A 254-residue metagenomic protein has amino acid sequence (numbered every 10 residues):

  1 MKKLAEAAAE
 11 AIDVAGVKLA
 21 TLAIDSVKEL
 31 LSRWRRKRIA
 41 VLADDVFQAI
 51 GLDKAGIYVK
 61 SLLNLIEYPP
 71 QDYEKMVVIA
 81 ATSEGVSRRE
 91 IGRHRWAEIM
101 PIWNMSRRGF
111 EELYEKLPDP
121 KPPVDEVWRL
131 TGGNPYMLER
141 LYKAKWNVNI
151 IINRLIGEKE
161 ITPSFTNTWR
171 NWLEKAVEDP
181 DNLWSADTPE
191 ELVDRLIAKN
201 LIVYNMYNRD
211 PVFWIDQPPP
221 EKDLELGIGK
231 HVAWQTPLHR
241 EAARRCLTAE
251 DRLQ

Functional and structural regions predicted by a protein language model:
M1-G16: Conserved NTP-binding/hydrolysis module of P-loop NTPases
A15-H94: Conserved Walker B catalytic segment
K28, S32, L63-Q71, E115 (+4 more regions): Surface-exposed alpha-helical segments enriched in charged/polar residues
V41-L42, V78-A81, P101, L130 (+1 more regions): A structural signal for short, well-ordered beta-strand segments and their strand-loop junctions that often border
E90-E98, R108-K116, N153-P163, L196: A generic "structured core" feature
A97-G132, Y136, L141-K143: Conserved small helical "lid"/interfacial subdomain of P-loop NTPases
P120, V124-V127, P135-W214: Winged-helix-like regulatory helical subdomains adjacent to P-loop NTPase cores
L201-Q254: Short capping/hinge segments at domain boundaries that bridge a core fold to an adjacent linker or tail
